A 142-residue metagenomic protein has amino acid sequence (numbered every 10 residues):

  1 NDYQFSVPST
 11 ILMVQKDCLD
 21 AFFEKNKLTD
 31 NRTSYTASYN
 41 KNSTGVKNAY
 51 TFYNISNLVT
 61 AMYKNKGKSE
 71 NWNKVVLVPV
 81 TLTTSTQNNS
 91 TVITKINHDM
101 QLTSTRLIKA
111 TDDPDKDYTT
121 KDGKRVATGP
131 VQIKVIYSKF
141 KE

Functional and structural regions predicted by a protein language model:
N1-E142: Secreted, disulfide-rich extracellular signaling modules
